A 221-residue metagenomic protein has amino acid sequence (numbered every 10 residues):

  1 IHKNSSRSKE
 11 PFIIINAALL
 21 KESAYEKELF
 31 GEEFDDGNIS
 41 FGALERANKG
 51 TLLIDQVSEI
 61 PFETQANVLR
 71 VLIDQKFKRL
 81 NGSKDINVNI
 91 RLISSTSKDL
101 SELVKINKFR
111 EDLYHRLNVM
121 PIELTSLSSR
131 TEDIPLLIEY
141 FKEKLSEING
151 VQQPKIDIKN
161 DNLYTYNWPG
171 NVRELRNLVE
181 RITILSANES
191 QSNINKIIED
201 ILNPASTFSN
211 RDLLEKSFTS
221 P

Functional and structural regions predicted by a protein language model:
I1-E32, D36, E45-P61, S126-T131: Conserved post-Walker A coupling segment in P-loop NTPases
S5-E10, N81-R91, D99-R211: Nucleotide-binding/hydrolysis machinery
A17, G31, R70, E111 (+1 more regions): Conserved adenine-binding aromatic site and its adjacent loop/helix in ATP-hydrolyzing domains
L19, R46, V71, S94 (+3 more regions): Conserved catalytic core of Hanks-type protein kinase domains
G31-N38, D74-R79: Short gly/ser/thr-rich secondary-structure transition/capping motifs
I39-K49, L53, P61-N67, K78-S97 (+1 more regions): AAA+/SF3 P-loop NTPase mechanochemical coupling elements
F208-P221: Bacterial C-terminal helix-turn-helix
